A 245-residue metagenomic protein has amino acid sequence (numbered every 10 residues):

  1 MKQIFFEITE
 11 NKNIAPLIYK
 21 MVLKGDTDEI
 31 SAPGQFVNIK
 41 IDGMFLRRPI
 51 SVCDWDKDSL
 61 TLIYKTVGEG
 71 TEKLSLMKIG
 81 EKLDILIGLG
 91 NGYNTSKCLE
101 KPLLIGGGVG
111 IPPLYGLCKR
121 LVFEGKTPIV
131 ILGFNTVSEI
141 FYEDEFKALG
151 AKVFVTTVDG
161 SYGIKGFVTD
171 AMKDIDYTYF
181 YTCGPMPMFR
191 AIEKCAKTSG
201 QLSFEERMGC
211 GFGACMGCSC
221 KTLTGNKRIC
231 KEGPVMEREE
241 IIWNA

Functional and structural regions predicted by a protein language model:
K2-E81: Ferredoxin-reductase
E10, D54, V155-T157, L202-F204 (+1 more regions): Structural signal for conserved beta-strand scaffold positions within catalytic alpha/beta enzyme cores
F45-V52, G90-K97, C230: Short, Lys/Arg- and Gly-enriched loop/turn segments at beta-strand edges
E69-R207: FNR/FR-type flavoprotein reductase catalytic core
P113, E205-P234: Local cysteine-cluster metal-coordination motifs and their immediate loop/turn environment, predominantly Fe-S cluster
P234-A245: Short microdomains enriched in Cys/His and/or Lys/Arg
